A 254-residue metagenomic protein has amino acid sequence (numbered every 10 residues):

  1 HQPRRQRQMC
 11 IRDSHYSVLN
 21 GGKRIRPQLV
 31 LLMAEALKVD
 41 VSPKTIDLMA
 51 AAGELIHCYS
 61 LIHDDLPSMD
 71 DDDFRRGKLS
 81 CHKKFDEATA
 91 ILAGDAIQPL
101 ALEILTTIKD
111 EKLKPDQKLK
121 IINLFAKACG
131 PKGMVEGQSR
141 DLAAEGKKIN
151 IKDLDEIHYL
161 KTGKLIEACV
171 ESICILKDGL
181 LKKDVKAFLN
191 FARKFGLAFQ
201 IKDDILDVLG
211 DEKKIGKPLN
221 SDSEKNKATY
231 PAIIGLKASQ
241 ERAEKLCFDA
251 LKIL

Functional and structural regions predicted by a protein language model:
H1-I11: Single conserved hydrophobic/aromatic residue that forms the stacking wall/gate of nucleotide- or nucleobase-binding
R12-L254: Mg2+-dependent prenyl diphosphate-binding active-site environment of isoprenoid biosynthetic enzymes
